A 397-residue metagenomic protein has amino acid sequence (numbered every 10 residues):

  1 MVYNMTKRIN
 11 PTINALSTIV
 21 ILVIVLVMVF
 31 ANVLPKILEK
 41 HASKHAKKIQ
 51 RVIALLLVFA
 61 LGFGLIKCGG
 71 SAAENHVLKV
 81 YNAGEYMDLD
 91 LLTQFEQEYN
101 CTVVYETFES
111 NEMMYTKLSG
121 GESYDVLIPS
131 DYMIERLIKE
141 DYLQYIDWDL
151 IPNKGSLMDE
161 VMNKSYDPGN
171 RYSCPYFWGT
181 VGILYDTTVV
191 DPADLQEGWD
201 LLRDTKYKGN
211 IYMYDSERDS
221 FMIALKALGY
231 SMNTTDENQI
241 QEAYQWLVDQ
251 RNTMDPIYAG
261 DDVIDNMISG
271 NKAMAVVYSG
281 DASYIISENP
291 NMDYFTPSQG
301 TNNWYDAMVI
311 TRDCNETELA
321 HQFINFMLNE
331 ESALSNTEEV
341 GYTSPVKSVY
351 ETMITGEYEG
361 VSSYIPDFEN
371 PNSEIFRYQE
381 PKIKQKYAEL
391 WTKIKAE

Functional and structural regions predicted by a protein language model:
M1-V27, L34: Interhelical loop and adjacent transmembrane-helix boundary motif in polytopic membrane transport permeases
I37, H41-V77, E397: Short, low-complexity disordered leader/linker segments with a strong preference for bacterial N-terminal type II
S71-L137: Early extracytoplasmic/lumenal segment of secretory-pathway proteins
Y86, S123-N271: Extracytoplasmic ligand-binding site segments that recognize negatively charged/polar headgroups
M133-R136, I268, M274-N291: A ligand-binding cleft/hinge motif common to bilobed small-molecule-binding domains
G182-V189, K226-G229, W304-E316, F326-M327 (+1 more regions): A bilobed periplasmic-binding-protein/Venus flytrap-type ligand-binding module shared by bacterial periplasmic
Q241-Q250, E288-R312: Periplasmic-binding protein-like
T311-P371: Mature extracytoplasmic/periplasmic domains
